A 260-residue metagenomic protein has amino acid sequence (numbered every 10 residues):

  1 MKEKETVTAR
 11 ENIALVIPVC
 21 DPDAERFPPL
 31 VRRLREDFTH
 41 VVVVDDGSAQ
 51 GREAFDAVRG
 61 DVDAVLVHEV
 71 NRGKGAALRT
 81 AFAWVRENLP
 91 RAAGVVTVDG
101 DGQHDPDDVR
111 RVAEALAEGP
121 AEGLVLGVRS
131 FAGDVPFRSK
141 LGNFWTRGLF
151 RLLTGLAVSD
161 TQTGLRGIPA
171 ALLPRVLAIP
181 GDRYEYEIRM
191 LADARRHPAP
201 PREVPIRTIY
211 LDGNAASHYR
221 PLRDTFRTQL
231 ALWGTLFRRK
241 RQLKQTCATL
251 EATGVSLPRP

Functional and structural regions predicted by a protein language model:
M1-I13, I17, A24-E25, I179-P260: Hydrophobic helical membrane-anchoring modules
E11-I17, R33-L34, H40-V44: Hydrophobic targeting segments
V19-E36: Short, well-formed alpha-helical segments that are part of the catalytic scaffolds of diverse glycosyltransferases
T39-S48, L66-H68: Short beta-strand/loop segment that forms part of the nucleotide-sugar
D45-A54, G102: A conserved acidic beta->alpha catalytic loop
D46-Q50, R72, A81: Conserved short acidic donor-positioning loop in nucleotide-sugar-dependent glycosyltransferases
A64, E69-V70, A76-E87, P106-Y184 (+2 more regions): Acceptor/aglycone-binding surface of glycosyltransferases and processive sugar-polymer synthases
R91-Q103: Short beta-strand-to-loop acidic/aromatic patch adjacent to the donor-nucleotide binding site
